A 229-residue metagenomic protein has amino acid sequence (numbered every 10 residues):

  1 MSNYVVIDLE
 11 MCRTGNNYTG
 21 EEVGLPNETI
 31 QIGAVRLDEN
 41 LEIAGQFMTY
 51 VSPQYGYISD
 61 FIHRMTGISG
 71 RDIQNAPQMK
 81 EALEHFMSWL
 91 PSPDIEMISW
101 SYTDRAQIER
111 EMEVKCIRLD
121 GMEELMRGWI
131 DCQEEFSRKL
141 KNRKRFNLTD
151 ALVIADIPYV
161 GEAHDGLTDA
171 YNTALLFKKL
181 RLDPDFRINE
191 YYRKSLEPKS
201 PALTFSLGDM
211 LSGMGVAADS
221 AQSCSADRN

Functional and structural regions predicted by a protein language model:
S2-E113, G161: Conserved non-catalytic scaffold segment of RNase H-like nuclease domains
I7, I130, T168: Active-site flanking residues adjacent to catalytic metal/cofactor-binding acidic residues
M11-R13, E134, N172: Short, glycine/acidic-enriched loop or turn micro-motifs at the edges of active sites
Y50, Y57-S59, H63-T66, G70-I73 (+1 more regions): Active-site-proximal helix-loop-helix substrate-binding element of RNase H-like nuclease domains
E111-K115, I154, K179-D183: Active-site catalytic microenvironments for nucleophilic, acid-base chemistry
I117-K139: Histidine/lysine/aspartate-rich catalytic loop segments that bind and position anionic ligands
D165-K178: Acidic, divalent-metal-coordinating active-site segment for phosphoryl/phosphodiester hydrolysis, typified by short
L175-N229: Acidic two-metal-ion nuclease catalytic site recognized across multiple nuclease folds, prominently DnaQ/RNase D-T
